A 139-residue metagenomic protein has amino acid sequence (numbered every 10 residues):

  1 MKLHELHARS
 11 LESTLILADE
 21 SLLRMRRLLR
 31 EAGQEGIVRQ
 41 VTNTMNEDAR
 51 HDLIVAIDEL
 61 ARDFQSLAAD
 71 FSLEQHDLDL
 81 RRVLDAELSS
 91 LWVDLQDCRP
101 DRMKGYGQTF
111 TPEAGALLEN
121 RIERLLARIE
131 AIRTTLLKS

Functional and structural regions predicted by a protein language model:
M1-S139: Long, low-complexity or tandemly repetitive, helically biased scaffold regions used for multimeric assembly/adhesion
